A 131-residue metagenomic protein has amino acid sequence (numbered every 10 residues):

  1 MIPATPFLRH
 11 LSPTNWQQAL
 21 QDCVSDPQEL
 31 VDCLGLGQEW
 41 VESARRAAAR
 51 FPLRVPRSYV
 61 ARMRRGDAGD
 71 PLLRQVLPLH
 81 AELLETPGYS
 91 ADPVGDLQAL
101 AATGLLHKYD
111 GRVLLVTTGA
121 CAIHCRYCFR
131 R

Functional and structural regions predicted by a protein language model:
M1-K108: Flexible, acidic/Gly-rich N-terminal and inter-domain linker regions that tether and position cofactor-handling modules
K108-R131: Canonical Radical SAM [4Fe-4S] cluster-binding loop centered on the CxxxCxxC motif and its immediate flanking residues
